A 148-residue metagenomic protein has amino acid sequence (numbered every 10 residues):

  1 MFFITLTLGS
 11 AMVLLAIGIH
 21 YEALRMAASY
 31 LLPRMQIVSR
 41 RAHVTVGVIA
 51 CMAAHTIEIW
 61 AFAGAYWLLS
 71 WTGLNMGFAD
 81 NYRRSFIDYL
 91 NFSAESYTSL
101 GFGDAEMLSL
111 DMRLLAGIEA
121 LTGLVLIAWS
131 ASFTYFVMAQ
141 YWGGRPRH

Functional and structural regions predicted by a protein language model:
M1-H55, S70-L74, A79, I127-H148: Cytoplasmic (intracellular) domains, linkers, and terminal tails of multi-pass ion channels
A11-A16, F86-G144: Pore domain of cation channels
Y21, T56-I59, F92, A120: Hydrophobic alpha-helical segments, especially transmembrane helices and their immediate juxtamembrane helical caps
I37-V38, A63, S99: N-terminal start-of-chain detector that recognizes signal peptides and the immediate post-cleavage beginning
I57-N91: Outer-pore turret/helix-boundary of cation channels
